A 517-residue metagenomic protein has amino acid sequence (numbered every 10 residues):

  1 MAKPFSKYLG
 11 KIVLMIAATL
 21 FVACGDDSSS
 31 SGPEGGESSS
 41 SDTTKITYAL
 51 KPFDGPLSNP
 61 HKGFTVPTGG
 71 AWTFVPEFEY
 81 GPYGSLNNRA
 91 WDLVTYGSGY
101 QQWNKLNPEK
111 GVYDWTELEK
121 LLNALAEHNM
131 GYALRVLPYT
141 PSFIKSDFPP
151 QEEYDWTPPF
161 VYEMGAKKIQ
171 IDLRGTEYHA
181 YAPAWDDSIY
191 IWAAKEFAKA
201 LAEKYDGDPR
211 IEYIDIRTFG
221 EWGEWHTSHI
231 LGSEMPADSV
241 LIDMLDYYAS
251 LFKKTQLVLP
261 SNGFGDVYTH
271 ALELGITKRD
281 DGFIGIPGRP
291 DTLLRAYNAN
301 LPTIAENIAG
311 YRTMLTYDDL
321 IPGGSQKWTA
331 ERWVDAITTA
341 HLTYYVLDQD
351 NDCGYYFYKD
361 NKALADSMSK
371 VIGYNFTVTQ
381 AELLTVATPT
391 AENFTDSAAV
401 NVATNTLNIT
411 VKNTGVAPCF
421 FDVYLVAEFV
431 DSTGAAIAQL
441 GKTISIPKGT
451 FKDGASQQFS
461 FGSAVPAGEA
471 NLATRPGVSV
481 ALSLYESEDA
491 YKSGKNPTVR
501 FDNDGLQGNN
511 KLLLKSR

Functional and structural regions predicted by a protein language model:
M1-Y8: N-terminal secretory signal peptides that target proteins for export/translocation
A2, L14-I46: Bacterial Sec-dependent N-terminal signal peptides
D42-I189, I308-Y358: N-terminal substrate-binding region of glycoside hydrolase catalytic domains
G97, L125, L201, I214 (+2 more regions): Conserved, mostly hydrophobic/aromatic
G165-Y190, F197-E234: Active-site groove signature of glycoside hydrolases
D215-Y247, L251-K253, V258-A309: Substrate-binding cleft/loops of secretory-pathway carbohydrate-active enzymes
N262-D266, L274-T385: Substrate-binding cleft of secreted/luminal carbohydrate-active enzymes
K370-R517: Extracellular/luminal regions of secreted and cell-surface proteins that mediate adhesion/ECM remodeling
